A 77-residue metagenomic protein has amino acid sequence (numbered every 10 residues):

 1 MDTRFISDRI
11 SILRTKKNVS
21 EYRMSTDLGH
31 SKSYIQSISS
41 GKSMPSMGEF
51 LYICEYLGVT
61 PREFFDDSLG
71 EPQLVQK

Functional and structural regions predicted by a protein language model:
M1-K17: A short, Lys/Arg-rich alpha-helix, primarily the initiator
I10, M24-S25, I35-I38, F64: Conserved hydrophobic/aromatic packing and binding residues within compact polymer-binding modules
T15, T26, E55: Alpha-helical residues within the helix-turn-helix
G29-P45: Recognition helix of helix-turn-helix/homeodomain-like DNA-binding domains that insert into the DNA major groove
S37, E55, E63-K77: Short, charged recognition helix plus adjacent turn of helix-turn-helix-like nucleic-acid-binding domains
G41-E55: Short, basic-rich loop-to-helix N-cap that marks the start of a DNA-contacting helix
